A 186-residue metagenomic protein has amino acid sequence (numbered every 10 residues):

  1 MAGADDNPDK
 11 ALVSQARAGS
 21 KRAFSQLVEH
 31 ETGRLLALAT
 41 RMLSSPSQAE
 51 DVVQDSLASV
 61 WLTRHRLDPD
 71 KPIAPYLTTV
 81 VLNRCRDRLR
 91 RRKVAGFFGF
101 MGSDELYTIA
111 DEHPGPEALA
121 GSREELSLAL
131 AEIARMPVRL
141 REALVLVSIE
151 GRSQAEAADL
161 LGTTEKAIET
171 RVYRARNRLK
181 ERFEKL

Functional and structural regions predicted by a protein language model:
A2-G3, R17-Q26, L36-D55, R66 (+2 more regions): Short, charged helix-capping/linker segments at alpha-helix termini
D5-D9, A95-S122, S153: Internal acidic/polar
V28-E29, T40, V147-I149, Q154 (+1 more regions): Short amphipathic helical patch at the helix-1/turn junction of helix-turn-helix
E31, V52, R171-R178: Residues within the DNA-recognition helix of helix-turn-helix
A37, D51-A58, L62, K71-N83: Structural recognition of an alpha-helix C-terminal capping motif at a helix-to-coil junction
L62-P69, T79-F100, S122: Arg/Lys-rich amphipathic alpha helix in sigma70-family domain 2
R90-K93, R141, R176-L186: Short, Lys/Arg-enriched C-terminal cap helix and immediately downstream tail that follows
S127, A131-E142, L146-A167, R178: Helix-turn-helix DNA-binding module
